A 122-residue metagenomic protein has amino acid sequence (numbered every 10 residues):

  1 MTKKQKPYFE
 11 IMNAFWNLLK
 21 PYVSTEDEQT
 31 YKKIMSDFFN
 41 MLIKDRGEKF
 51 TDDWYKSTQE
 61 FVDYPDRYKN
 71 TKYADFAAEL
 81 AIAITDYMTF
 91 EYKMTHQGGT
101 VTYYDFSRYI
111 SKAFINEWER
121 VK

Functional and structural regions predicted by a protein language model:
M1-K44, D105-V121: Short terminal alpha-helical segments
L19, L42, F61, P65-Y68 (+1 more regions): A structural signal for well-ordered alpha-helices, especially hydrophobic packing surfaces of coiled-coils
P21-D27, R46-T51, T71-A74, T100: Charged, low-complexity interaction regions
S24, F39, V62-Y64, K72 (+2 more regions): Amphipathic alpha-helical interaction segments
K32, W54, T58-F61, A78-A81 (+1 more regions): Generic structural concept
K49-K69: Amphipathic, non-membrane alpha-helical rod segments
K69-K122: Amphipathic alpha-helical binding modules
